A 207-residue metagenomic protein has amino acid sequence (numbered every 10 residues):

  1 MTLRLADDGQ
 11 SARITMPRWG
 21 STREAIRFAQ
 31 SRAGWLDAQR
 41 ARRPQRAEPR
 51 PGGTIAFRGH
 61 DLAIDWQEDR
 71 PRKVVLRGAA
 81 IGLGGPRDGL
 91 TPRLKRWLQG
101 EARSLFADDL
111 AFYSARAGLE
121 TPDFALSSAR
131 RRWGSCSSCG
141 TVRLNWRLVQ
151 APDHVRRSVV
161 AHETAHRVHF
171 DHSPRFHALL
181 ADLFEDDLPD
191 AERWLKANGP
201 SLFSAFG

Functional and structural regions predicted by a protein language model:
M1-S158, R167-G207: Active-site-proximal or metal-binding-adjacent scaffold patches in catalytic folds
E163: Walker B catalytic acidic pair
